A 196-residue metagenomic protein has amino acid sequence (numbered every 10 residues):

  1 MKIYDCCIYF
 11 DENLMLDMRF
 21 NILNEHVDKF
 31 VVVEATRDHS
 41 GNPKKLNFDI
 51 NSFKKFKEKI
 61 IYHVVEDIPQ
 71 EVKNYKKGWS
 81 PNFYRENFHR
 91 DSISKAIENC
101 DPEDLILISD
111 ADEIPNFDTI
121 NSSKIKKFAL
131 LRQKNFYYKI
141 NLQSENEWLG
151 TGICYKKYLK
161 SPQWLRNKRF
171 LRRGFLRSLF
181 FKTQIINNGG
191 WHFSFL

Functional and structural regions predicted by a protein language model:
M1-E25, V33: N-proximal low-complexity "stem/linker" segments adjacent to membrane-targeting elements
D5-D11, V33-E34, I108-A111, L131-K134: Short His-Asn-centered micro-motif
R19-N21, K44-N47, N121-K124, E145-N146: Short, glycine/charged-enriched secondary-structure capping and boundary segments
E25, K55-K57, S123-K126: Short, well-ordered coil/turn elements that cap or connect secondary structure elements
R37-I108, F117-D118: Active-site-proximal specificity loops/subdomain of glycosyltransferases
E113-L196: Conserved catalytic core of nucleotide-sugar-dependent glycosyltransferases
